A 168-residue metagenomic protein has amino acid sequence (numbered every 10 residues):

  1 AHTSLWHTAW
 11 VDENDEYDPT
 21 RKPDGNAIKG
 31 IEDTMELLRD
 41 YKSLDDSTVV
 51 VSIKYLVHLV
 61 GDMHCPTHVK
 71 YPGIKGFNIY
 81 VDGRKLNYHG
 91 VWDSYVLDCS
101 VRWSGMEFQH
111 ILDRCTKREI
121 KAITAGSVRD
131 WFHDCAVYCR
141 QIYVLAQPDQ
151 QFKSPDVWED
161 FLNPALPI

Functional and structural regions predicted by a protein language model:
A1-L59, P66-I168: N-terminal, motif-rich segments that launch catalysis or mediate targeting to/interaction with membranes, typified by
